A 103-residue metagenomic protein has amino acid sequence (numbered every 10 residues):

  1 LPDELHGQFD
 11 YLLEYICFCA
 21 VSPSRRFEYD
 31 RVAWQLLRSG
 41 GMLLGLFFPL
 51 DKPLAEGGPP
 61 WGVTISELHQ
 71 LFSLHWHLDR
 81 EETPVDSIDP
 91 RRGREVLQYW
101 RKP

Functional and structural regions predicted by a protein language model:
L1-G7, V21-P103: Class I (Rossmann-like) S-adenosyl-L-methionine-dependent methyltransferase catalytic domain, capturing the SAM-binding
D10: Conserved acidic residues
L13: A conserved beta-strand element that flanks and buttresses the S-adenosyl-L-methionine
I16-A20: Short catalytic micro-motifs in class I SAM-dependent methyltransferases
